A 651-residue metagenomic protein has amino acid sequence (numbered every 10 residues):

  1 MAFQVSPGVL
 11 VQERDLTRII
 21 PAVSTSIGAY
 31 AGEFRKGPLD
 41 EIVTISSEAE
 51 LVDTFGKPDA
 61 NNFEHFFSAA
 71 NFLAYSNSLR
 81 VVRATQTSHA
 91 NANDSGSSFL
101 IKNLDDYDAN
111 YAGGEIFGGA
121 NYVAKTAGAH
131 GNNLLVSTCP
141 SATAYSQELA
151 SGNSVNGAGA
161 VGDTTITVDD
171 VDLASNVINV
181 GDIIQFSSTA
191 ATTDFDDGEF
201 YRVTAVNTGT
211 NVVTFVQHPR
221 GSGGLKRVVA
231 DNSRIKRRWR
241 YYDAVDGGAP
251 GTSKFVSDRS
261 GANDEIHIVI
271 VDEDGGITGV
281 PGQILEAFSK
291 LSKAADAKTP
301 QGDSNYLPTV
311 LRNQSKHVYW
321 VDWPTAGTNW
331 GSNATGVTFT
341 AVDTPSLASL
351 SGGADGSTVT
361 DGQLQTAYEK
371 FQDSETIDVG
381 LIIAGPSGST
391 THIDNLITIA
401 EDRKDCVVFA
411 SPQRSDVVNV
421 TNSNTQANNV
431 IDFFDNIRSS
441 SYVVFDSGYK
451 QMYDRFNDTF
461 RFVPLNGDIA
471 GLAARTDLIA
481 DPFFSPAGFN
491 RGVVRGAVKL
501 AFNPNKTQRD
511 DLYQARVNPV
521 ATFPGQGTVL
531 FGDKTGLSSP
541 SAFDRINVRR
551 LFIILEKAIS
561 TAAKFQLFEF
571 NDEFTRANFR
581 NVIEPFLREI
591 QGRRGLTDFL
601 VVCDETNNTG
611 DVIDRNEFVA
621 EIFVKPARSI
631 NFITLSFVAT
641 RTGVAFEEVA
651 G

Functional and structural regions predicted by a protein language model:
M1-K102, D106-N110, A120-N121, K125 (+5 more regions): Structured, hydrophobic secondary-structure cores that serve as assembly/anchoring elements
S6-P7, E13, N93-D108, A124 (+5 more regions): Charged, amphipathic alpha-helical segments
D40, F195-F200, I277-Q283, I630-F632: Short, mixed charged/polar active-site loops that provide acid/base catalysis or chelate metal/phosphate cofactors
G114-V123, A129-D231: Autoprocessing Asn-cyclization modules and mimics
T143-Q147, Y241, L291-P300, R641-G651: Short, cationic low-complexity segments
K226-W239, H267: Surface-exposed interaction regions enriched in Ser/Thr/Asp/Glu that occur as long low-complexity tracts or repetitive
R238-A294: Extended N-terminal export/anchoring regions of large proteins
G282-W320: E2/UBC-UEV (E2-variant) core
